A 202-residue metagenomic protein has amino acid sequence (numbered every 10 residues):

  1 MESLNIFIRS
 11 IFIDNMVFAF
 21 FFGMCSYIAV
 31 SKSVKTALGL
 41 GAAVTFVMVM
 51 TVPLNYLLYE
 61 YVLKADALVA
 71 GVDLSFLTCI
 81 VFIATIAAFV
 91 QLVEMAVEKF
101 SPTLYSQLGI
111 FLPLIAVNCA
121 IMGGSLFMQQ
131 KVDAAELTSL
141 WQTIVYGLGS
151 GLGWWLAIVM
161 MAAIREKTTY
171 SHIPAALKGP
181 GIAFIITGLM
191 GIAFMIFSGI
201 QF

Functional and structural regions predicted by a protein language model:
N5-A19, V72-I86, I144-A157: Structural signature of hydrophobic alpha-helical transmembrane segments
N5-F46: Juxtamembrane transmembrane-helix termini in multi-pass membrane transport proteins
F21-A29, E94-F100, F111-L114, C119-A135: Generic transmembrane alpha-helix signature in multi-pass membrane proteins, especially transporters/channels
F22-S26, V44-M50, I83-L92, V117-G124 (+2 more regions): Hydrophobic core segments of alpha-helical transmembrane domains in multi-pass membrane transport and ion-translocation
F22-T36, V90-L104, M161-H172: C-terminal ends of transmembrane helices
T36-F46, L77-F82, L104-I115, A176-I182: Cytoplasmic-side transmembrane-helix entry/capping segments in multi-pass membrane proteins
E60-L108: Ordered, amphipathic secondary-structure segments that act as subunit-interaction surfaces in large macromolecular
E166-I185: Interfacial loop-to-transmembrane junctions
